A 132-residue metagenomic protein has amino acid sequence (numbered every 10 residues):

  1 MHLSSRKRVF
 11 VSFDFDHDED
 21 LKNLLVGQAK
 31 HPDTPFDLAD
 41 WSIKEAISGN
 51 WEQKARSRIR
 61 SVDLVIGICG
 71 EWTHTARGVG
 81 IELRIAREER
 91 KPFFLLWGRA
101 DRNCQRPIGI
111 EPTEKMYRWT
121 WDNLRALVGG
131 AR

Functional and structural regions predicted by a protein language model:
M1-S61, R99, R132: Conserved N-terminal substructure of TIR/SEFIR domains
K30-T34, I85-P92: Arginine/glycine-rich "motif VI" loop of SF2 helicases in the C-terminal RecA-like domain
V62-D63, T113: Short, well-ordered alpha-helix to beta-strand connector turns
E71-E89: Conserved TIR/SEFIR loop-to-helix hotspot centered on a Trp-containing motif with a nearby acidic residue
F93-N103: Short beta-alpha junction loops
D101-K115: Glycine-rich, charge-decorated loop segments at or immediately adjacent to ligand/cofactor-binding or catalytic sites
R125-R132: A charged, well-structured terminal subsegment
